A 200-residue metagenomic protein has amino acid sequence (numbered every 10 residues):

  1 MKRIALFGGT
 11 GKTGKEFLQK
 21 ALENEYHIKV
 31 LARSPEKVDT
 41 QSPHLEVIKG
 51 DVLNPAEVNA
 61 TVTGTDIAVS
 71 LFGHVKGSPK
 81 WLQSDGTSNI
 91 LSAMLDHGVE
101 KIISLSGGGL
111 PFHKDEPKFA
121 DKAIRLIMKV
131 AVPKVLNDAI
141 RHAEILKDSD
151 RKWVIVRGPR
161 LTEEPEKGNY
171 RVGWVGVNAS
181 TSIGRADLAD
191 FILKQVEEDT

Functional and structural regions predicted by a protein language model:
I4-N24: N-terminal Rossmann NAD(P)H-binding glycine-rich loop of SDR-like oxidoreductase domains
L31-E36, D51-V52: N-terminal Rossmann-fold cofactor-binding loop
P43-T65: Conserved Rossmann-fold cofactor-binding substructure of NAD(P)-dependent oxidoreductases
V62, D66-V69, I103: N-terminal Rossmann-like NAD(P) cofactor-binding module of classical short-chain dehydrogenase/reductase
V75-S104, K134, R141: NAD(P)-cofactor binding segment of oxidoreductase domains
T87, D138, V156, S180-L193: Substrate-positioning beta->alpha
A143-E164: Conserved beta-loop-beta element that borders a ligand/cofactor-binding pocket
P165-G168, Q195-T200: Glycine/proline-rich active-site loop of Rossmann-fold NAD(P)-dependent oxidoreductases
